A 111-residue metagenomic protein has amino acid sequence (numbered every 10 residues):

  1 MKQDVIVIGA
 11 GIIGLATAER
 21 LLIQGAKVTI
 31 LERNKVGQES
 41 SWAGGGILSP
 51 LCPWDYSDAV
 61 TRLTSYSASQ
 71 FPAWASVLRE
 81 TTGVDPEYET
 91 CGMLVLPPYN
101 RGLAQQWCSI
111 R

Functional and structural regions predicted by a protein language model:
Q3-I30: N-terminal Rossmann-like FAD-binding beta1-loop-alpha1 element of flavoenzymes
G14, G37, G102: Glycine-rich nucleotide phosphate-binding loop and flanking beta-alpha elements of Rossmann-like dinucleotide-binding
T17, S40, V60: Short glycine-/acidic-enriched loop or helix-start segments at secondary-structure transitions that form or flank
A18-R20, W42, C108: Short amphipathic alpha-helical segments
L22-G44: Glycine-rich FAD pyrophosphate-binding loop
I47-R111: Dinucleotide-binding Rossmann-like beta1-alpha1 core, especially the glycine-rich loop that anchors the ADP
